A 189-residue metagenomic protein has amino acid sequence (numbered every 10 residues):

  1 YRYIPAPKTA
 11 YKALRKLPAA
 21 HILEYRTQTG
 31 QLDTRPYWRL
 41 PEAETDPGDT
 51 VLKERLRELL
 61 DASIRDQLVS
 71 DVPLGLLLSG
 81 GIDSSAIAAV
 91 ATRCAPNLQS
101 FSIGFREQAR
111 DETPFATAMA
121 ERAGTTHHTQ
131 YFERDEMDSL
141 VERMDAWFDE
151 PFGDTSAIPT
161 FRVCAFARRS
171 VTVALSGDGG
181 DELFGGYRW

Functional and structural regions predicted by a protein language model:
Y1-T50: N-terminal segments that mediate ammonia production and transfer in glutamine-dependent amidotransferase systems
T27, R39-W189: ATP-dependent adenylate-handling active sites, centered on carboxylate activation for C-N bond formation
